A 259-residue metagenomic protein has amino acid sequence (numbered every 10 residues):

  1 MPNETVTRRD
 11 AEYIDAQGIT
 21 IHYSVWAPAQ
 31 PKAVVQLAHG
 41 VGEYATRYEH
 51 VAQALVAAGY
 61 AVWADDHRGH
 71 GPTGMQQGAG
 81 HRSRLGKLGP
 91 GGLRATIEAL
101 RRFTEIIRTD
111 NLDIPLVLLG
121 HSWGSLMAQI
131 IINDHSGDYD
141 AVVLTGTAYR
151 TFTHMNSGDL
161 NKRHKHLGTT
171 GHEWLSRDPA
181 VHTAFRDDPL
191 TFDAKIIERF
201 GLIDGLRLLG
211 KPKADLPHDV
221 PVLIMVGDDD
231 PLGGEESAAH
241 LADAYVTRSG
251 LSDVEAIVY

Functional and structural regions predicted by a protein language model:
M1-A27: N-terminal cap/lid segment of alpha/beta-hydrolase-fold proteins
K32-G40: Short beta-strand element of the alpha/beta-hydrolase
H39-E43, S122: Active-site glycine-rich loops that stabilize anionic/oxyanionic intermediates across multiple enzyme folds
A52-R82: Conserved alpha/beta-hydrolase
L85-T109: Alpha/beta-hydrolase active-site loop
L119-F200: Alpha/beta-hydrolase-fold enzymes
I224-V226: Short beta-strand/loop motif that positions the catalytic acidic residue of the alpha/beta-hydrolase fold
P231-H240: Conserved alpha/beta-hydrolase "acid-adjacent" motif
